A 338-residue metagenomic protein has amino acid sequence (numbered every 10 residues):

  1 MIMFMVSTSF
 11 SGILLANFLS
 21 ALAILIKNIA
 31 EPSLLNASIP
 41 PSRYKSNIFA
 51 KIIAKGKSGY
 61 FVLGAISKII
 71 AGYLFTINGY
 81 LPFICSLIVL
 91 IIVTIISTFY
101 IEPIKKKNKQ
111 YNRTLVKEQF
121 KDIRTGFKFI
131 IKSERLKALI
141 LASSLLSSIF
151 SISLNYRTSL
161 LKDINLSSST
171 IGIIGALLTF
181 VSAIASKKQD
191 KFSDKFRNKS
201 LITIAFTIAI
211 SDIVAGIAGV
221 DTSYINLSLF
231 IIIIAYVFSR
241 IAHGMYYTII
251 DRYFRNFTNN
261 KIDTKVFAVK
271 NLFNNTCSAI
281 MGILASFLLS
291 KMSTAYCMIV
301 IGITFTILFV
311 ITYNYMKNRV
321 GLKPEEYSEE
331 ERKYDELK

Functional and structural regions predicted by a protein language model:
M1, A16-N17, L87-T94, A205-F206 (+4 more regions): A generic transmembrane-helix signature of 12-TM secondary carrier transporters
M1-S9, I13, F206-I225: C-terminal ends and interior cores of transmembrane alpha-helices in multi-pass membrane transporters/permeases
I2-V6, T94-F99, N155, A183 (+6 more regions): Membrane-embedded alpha-helical segments of multi-pass transporters/permeases
G12-F75, L90, A138, A142-S159 (+3 more regions): Substrate-agnostic recognition of the 12-TM MFS/MFS-like secondary transporter fold
I52, L81-S86, I171, S200-L201 (+2 more regions): Alpha-helical transmembrane segments of multi-pass secondary-active solute transporters
G79, F83-T114, Y313-S328: Helix-loop junctions on the cytosolic side of multi-pass membrane transporters, especially the intracellular loop
E102-L141, Y334-L337: Juxtamembrane intracellular "pre-TM" segments in multi-pass secondary transporters
K191-T207: Cytoplasmic membrane-interface "Motif A"-like loop-to-helix N-cap segments of 12-TM Major Facilitator Superfamily
